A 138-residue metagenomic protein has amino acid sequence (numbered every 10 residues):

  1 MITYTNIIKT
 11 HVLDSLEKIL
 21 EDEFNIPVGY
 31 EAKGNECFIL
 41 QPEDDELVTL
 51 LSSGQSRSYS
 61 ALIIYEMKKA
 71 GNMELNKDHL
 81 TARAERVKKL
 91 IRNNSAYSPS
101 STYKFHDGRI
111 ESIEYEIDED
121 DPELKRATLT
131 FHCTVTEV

Functional and structural regions predicted by a protein language model:
M1-E31, D45-V138: Charged, amphipathic alpha-helical segments and their flanking helix caps
N35-D44: A short, hydrophobic beta-strand-centered structural micro-motif
